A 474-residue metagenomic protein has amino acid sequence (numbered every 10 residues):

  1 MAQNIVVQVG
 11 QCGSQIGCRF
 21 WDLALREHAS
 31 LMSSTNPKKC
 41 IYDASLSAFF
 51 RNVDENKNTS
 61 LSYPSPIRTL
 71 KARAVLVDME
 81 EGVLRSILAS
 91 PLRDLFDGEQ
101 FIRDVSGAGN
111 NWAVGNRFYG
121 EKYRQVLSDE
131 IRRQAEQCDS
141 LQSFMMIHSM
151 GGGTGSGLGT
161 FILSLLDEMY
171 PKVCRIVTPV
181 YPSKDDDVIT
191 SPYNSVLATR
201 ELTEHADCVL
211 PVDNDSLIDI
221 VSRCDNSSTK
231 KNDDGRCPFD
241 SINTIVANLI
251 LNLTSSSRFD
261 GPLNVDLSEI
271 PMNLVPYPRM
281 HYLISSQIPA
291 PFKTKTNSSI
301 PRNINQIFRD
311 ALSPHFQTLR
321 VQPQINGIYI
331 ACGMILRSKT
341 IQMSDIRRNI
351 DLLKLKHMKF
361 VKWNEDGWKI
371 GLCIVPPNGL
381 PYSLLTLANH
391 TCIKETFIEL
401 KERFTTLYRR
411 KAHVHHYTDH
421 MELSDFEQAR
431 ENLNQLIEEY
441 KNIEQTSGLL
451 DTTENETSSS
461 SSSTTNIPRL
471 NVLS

Functional and structural regions predicted by a protein language model:
M1-S474: Terminal, contiguous helix-loop blocks that mediate binding/assembly
